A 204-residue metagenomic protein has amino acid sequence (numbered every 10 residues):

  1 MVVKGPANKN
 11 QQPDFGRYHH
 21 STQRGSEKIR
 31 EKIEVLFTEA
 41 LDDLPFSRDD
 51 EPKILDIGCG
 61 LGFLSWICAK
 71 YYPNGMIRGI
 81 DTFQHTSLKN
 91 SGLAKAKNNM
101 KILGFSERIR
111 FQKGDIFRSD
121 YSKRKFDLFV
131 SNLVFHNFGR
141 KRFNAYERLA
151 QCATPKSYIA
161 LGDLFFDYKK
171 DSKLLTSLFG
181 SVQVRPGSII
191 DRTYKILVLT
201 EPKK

Functional and structural regions predicted by a protein language model:
N10-L44: Class I SAM-dependent methyltransferase Rossmann-like catalytic core, especially the SAM/SAH-binding loop
E51-G60: Conserved class I S-adenosyl-L-methionine
L61-P73: Conserved SAM-binding loop of SAM-dependent methyltransferases across substrates and taxa, primarily the Class I
N90-R118: S-adenosyl-L-methionine
F117-F129: A short acidic, Gly/Pro-enriched loop at the edge of an enzyme's catalytic core that lines a small-molecule cofactor
L128-K141: A short SAM/SAH-binding and catalytic strip from SAM-dependent methyltransferases
F143-P155: A short glycine-rich, Lys/Arg-flanked "PGG" loop and its adjoining helix->strand segment in the class I
K156-L164: Conserved beta-strand signature within the Rossmann-like core of class I S-adenosyl-L-methionine
